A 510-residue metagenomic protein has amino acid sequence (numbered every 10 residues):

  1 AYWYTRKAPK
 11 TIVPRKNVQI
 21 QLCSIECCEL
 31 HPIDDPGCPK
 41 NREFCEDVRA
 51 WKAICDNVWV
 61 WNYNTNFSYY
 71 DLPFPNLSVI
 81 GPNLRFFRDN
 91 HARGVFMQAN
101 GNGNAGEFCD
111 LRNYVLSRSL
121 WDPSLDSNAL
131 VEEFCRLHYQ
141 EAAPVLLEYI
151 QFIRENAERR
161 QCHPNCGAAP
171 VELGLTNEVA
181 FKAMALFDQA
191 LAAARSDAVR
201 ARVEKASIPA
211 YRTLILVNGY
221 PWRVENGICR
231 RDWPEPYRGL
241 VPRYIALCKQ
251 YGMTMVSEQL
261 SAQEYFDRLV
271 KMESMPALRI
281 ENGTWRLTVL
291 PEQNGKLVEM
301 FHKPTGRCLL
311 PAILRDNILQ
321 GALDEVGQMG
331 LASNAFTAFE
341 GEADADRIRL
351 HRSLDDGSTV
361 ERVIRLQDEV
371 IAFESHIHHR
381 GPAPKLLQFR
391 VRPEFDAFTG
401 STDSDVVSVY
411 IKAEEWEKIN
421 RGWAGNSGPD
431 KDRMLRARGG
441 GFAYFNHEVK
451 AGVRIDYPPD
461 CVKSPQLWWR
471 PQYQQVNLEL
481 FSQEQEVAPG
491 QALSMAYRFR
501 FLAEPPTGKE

Functional and structural regions predicted by a protein language model:
A1-K52, N62: Gly/Pro-rich turn-and-neighbor structural signature
W3-K10, C27-H31, T65-L72, N102-F108 (+2 more regions): Flexible loop/turn segments at secondary-structure boundaries
Y4-P9, H91, L116-M275, V487-A496 (+2 more regions): Catalytic domains of carbohydrate-active enzymes that cleave complex glycans
P39-P144, E148: Structured mid-domain segments that build the active-site/substrate or prosthetic-cofactor binding neighborhood
S274-W285, E292, H302-K303, R307-L309 (+3 more regions): Beta-strand-rich recognition/accessory modules
R279-E281, Q320-A372, R380-Q388, D396-G400 (+1 more regions): Extended, loop-rich substrate-binding clefts of extracytoplasmic carbohydrate-active enzymes
E299-F301, Q367-E415, E504-G508: Acidic (Asp/Glu-rich), glycine- and aromatic
